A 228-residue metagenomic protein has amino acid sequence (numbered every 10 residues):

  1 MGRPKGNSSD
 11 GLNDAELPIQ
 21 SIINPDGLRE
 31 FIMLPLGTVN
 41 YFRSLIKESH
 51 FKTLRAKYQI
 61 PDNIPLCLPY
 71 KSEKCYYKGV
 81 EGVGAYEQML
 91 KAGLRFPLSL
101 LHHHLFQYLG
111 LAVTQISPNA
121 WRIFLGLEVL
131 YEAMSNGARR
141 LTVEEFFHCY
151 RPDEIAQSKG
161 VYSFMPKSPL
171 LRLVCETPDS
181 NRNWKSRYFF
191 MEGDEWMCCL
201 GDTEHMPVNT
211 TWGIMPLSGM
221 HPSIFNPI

Functional and structural regions predicted by a protein language model:
M1-I228: Residue-register detector that marks a fixed positional context within folded domains
